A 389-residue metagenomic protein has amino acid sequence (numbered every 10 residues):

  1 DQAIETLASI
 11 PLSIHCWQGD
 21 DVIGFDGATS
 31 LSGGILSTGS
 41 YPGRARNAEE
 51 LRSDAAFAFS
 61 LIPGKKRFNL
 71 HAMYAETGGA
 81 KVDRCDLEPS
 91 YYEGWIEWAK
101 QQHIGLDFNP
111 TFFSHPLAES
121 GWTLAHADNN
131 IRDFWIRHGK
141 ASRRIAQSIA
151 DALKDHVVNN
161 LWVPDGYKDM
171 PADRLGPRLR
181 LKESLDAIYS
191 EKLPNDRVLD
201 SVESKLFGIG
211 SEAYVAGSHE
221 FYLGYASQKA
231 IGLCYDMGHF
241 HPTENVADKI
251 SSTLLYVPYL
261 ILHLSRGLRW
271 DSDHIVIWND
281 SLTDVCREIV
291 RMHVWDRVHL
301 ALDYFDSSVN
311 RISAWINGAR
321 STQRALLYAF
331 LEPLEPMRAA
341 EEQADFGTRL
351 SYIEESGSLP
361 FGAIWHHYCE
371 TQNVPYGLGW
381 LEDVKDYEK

Functional and structural regions predicted by a protein language model:
D1-A127, F134, R143-I145, D151 (+6 more regions): Alpha/beta catalytic barrel-like cores
S90-H103, H126-S142, R178-P194, H219-A230: Acidic, His- and aromatic-enriched active-site or binding-groove loops in soluble protein domains that engage sugars
I149-A152, K168-S281: Acidic/histidine-rich catalytic cores of soluble enzymes
